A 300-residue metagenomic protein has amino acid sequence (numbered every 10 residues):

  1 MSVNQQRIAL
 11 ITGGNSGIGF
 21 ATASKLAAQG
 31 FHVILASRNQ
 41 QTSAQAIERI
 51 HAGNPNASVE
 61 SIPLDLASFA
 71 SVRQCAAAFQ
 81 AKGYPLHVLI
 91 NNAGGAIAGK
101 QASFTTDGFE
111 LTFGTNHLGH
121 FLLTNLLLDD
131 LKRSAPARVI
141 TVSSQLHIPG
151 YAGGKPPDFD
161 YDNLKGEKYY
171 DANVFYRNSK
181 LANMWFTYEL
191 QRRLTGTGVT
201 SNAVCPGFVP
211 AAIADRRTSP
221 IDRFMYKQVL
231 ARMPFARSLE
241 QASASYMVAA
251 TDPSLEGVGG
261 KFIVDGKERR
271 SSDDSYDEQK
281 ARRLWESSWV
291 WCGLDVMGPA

Functional and structural regions predicted by a protein language model:
M1-D215, L294-P299: Rossmann-fold NAD(P)H-dependent dehydrogenase/reductase core
S71-Q74, A78, S245-V248, R283 (+1 more regions): Alpha-helical elements of Rossmann-like donor-binding domains used by nucleotide-donor carbohydrate transfer enzymes
G99, S271-D274: A generic structural signal for short coil/turn motifs at secondary-structure boundaries
D162-E167, P220-R232: A short C-terminal helix-loop "cap" of Rossmann-like NAD(P)-dependent dehydrogenase/epimerase domains
S179, A203, V229-R269, E278-R282 (+1 more regions): C-terminal helical subdomain
T195, T218, T251-S254, G293: Hydrophobic alpha-helix feature that most strongly marks membrane-spanning transmembrane helices and their immediate
I213-R216, D273-S275: Short glycine/threonine-rich loop-to-helix capping motif typified by GTGT followed within a few residues by an Asp-Pro
D273-A300: C-terminal amphipathic/interface module of NAD(P)-dependent oxidoreductases and related NAD-binding regulators
